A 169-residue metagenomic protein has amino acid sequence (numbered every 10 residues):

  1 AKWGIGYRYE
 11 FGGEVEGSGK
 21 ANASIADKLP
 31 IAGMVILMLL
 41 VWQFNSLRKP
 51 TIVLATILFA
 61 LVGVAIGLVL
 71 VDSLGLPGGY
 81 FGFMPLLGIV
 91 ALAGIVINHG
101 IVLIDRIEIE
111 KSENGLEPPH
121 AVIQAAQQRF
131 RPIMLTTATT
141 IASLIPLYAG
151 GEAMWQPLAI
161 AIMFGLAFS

Functional and structural regions predicted by a protein language model:
A1-A32, V41-F44, P119-A121: Extracytoplasmic/periplasmic membrane-proximal domains and adjacent transmembrane bundles of envelope biogenesis
I5, D27-P30, F83, M134 (+2 more regions): Alpha-helical context
E14-A32, V90, A125-I133, A161 (+1 more regions): Loop-to-transmembrane-helix entry motif
M38-R129, M134-G151, F164, F168: Hydrophobic transmembrane alpha-helices and their membrane-interface caps in long multi-pass transport proteins
M154, L158: Structured binding elements
